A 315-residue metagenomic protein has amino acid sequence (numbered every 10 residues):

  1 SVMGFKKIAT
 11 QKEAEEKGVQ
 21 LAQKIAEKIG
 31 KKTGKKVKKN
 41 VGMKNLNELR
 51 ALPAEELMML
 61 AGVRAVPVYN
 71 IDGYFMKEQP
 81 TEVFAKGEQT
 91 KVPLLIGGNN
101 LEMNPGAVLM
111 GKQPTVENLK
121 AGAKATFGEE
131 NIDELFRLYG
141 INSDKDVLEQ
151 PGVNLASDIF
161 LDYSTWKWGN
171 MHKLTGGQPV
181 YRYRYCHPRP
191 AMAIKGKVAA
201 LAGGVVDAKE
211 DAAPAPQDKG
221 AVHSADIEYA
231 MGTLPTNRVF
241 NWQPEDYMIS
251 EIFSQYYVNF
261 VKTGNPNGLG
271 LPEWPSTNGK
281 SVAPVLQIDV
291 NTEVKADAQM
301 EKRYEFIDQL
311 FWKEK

Functional and structural regions predicted by a protein language model:
S1, N99, G232-P235: Cell-envelope and extracellular/periplasmic
S1, V147-N154, R238-Q243: Glycine- and acidic
S1-M3, P188-R189: Acidic, glycine-rich active-site loops and adjacent beta-strand->loop/helix elements that engage anionic groups
M3-G122, Q150-T175: Substrate-access "cap/lid" subdomains that shape and gate the entrance to catalytic or ligand-binding pockets
K12, A125-D133, D218-A221, A225: Alpha-helix N-cap/helix-start motif at coil-to-helix transitions, marked by capping-box chemistry
K112-R137, V206-D207: A solvent-exposed, charged loop/short amphipathic helix patch at secondary-structure junctions
G128-T175, V180-H187: Alpha/beta-hydrolase fold catalytic core
Y163-W166, N170-K315: Mobile gating loops/cap/lid regions near enzyme active sites that modulate substrate access
